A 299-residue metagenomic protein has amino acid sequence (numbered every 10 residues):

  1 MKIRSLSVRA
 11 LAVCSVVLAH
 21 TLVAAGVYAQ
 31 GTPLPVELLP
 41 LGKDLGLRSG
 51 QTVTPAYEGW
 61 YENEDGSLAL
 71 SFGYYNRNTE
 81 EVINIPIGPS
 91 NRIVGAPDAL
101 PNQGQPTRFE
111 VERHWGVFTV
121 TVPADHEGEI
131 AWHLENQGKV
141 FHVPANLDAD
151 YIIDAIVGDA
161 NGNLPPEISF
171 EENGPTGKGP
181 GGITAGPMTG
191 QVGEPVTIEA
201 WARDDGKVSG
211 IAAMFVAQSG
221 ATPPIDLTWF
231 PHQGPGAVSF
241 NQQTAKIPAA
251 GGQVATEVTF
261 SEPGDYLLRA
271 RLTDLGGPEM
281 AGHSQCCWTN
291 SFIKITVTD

Functional and structural regions predicted by a protein language model:
K2-A19: Bacterial N-terminal signal peptides that target proteins for export
V17-Y28: C-terminal segment of classical bacterial N-terminal signal peptides
G31-P35, L41, L47-Y57, Y61-N63 (+5 more regions): Extracellular/lumenal mature domains of secreted and surface-exposed proteins
L68-Y74: Short, well-ordered beta-strand segments enriched in hydrophobic/aromatic residues
Q105-E112, I247-A250: Short proline/glycine- and polar residue-rich coil/turn motifs
W115-T119: Ligand-binding face of N-terminal immunoglobulin V-set domains in extracellular IgSF glycoproteins
V122-H126, S261-P263: Surface-exposed, short loops/turns at beta-strand junctions within beta-sandwich domains
E127-L134: Acidic, low-complexity intrinsically disordered segments
